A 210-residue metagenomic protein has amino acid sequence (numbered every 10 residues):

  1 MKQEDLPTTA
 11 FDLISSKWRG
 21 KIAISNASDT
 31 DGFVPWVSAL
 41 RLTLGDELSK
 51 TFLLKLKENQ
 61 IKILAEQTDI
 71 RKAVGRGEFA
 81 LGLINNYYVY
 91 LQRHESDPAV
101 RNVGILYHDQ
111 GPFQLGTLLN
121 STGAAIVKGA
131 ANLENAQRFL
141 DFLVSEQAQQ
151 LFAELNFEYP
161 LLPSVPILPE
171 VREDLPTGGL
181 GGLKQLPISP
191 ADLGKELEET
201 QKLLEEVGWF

Functional and structural regions predicted by a protein language model:
M1-I24: A conserved helix-loop-strand patch within extracytoplasmic ligand-binding domains of the periplasmic binding
M1-L6, V37-R41, L119-A125: Periplasmic solute-binding protein
F11-I14, E95, A99-L118, V127-G129: Short beta-strand->loop
F11-I14, R41, L53, R71 (+5 more regions): Non-transmembrane alpha-helical segments in soluble domains of secreted/periplasmic/extracellular proteins
W18-I22, G77-A80, A99-V103, L133-Q137: Loop/turn elements at helix/coil->beta-strand transitions in domains of secreted/extracellular proteins
G32, S38-D109: Ligand-binding pocket segment of bilobal, Venus flytrap-like solute-binding proteins
T122-K184: Mature extracytoplasmic/periplasmic domains
P169-F210: Extracellular/periplasmic bilobal clamshell ligand-binding domains
